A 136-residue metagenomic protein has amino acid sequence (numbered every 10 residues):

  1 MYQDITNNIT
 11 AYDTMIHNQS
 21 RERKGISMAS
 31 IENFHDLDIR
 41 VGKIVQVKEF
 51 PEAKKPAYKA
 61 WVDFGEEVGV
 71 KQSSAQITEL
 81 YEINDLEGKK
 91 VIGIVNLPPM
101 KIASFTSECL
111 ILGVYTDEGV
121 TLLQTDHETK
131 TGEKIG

Functional and structural regions predicted by a protein language model:
Y2, I16, R23-G136: Phosphate-backbone binding interfaces of nucleic-acid-interacting proteins
Y2-N8, D13, H17-N18: Intrinsic-disorder-associated, low-complexity terminal segments enriched in Asp/Asn/His/Tyr and depleted of Lys/Arg
